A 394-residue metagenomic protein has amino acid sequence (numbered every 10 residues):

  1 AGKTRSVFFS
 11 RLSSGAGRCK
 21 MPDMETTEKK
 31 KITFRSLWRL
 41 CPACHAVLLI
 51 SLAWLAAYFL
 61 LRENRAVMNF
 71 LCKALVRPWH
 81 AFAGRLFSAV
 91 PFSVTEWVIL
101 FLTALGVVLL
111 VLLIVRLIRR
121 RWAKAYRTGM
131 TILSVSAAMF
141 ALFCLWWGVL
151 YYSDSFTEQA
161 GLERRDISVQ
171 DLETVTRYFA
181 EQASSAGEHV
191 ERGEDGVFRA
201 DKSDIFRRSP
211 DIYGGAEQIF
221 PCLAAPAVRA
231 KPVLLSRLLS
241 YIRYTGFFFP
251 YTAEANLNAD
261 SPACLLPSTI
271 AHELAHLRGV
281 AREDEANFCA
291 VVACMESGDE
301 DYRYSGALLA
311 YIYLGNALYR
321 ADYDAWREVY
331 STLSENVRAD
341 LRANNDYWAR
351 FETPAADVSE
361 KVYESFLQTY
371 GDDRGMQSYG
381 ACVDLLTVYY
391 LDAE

Functional and structural regions predicted by a protein language model:
K3, R11, R18-D23: Short, positively charged and aromatic/hydrophobic N-terminal segments
F34-V47: N-terminal membrane topogenic signal
A46-R62, A138-F143: Hydrophobic alpha-helical membrane-insertion segments
L52-V115: Membrane-embedded alpha-helical segments of integral membrane proteins
P91, L266-V280, D284-N287, V291-V292: Active-site recognition of the HExxH zinc-binding catalytic motif
I114, K124-A253: Contiguous, non-catalytic segments that form substrate-binding/exosite surfaces or channel walls
Q170-T174, A281-A325: Post-HExxH zinc-binding segment in Zn-dependent metallohydrolases
E335-E394: Pan-zinc metallopeptidase signature
